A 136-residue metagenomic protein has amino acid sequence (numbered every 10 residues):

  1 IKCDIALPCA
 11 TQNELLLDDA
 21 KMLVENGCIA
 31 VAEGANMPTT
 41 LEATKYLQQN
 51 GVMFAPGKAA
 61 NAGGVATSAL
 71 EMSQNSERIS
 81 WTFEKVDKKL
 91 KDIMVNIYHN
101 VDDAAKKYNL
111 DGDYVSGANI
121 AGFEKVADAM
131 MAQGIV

Functional and structural regions predicted by a protein language model:
I1-L17: Rossmann-like NAD(P)-binding element
C9, M22-V136: Adenosine-phosphate binding glycine-rich loop
